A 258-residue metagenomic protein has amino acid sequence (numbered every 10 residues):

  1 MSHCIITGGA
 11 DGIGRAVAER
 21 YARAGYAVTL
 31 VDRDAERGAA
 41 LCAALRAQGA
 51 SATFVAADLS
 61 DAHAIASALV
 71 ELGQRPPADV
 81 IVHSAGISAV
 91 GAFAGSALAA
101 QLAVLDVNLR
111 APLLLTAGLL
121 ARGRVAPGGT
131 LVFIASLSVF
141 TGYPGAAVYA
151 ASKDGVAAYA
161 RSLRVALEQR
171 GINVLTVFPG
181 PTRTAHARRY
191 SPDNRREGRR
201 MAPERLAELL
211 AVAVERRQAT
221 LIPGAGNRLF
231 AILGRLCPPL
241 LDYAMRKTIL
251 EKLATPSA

Functional and structural regions predicted by a protein language model:
A10-D11: Conserved glycine-rich cofactor-binding loop
S84-A89: Conserved NAD(P)H cofactor-binding loop of Rossmann-fold oxidoreductase domains
A92-L105: Substrate-binding pocket helix/loop in short-chain dehydrogenase/reductase
A94, Y143-A147: Active-site loop immediately N-terminal to the catalytic Tyr-X3-Lys motif of short-chain dehydrogenase/reductase
T116, S152: Active-site helix of classical SDR
S136: Residue(s) in the substrate-gating loop at a strand-loop-helix junction that position the organic substrate next
T176, N194-A231: C-terminal helical subdomain
